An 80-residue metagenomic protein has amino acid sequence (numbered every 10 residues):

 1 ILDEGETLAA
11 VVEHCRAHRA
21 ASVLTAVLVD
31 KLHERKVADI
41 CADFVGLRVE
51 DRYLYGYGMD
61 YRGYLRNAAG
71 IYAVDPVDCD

Functional and structural regions predicted by a protein language model:
I1-D80: PRPP-associated nucleotide enzymes
